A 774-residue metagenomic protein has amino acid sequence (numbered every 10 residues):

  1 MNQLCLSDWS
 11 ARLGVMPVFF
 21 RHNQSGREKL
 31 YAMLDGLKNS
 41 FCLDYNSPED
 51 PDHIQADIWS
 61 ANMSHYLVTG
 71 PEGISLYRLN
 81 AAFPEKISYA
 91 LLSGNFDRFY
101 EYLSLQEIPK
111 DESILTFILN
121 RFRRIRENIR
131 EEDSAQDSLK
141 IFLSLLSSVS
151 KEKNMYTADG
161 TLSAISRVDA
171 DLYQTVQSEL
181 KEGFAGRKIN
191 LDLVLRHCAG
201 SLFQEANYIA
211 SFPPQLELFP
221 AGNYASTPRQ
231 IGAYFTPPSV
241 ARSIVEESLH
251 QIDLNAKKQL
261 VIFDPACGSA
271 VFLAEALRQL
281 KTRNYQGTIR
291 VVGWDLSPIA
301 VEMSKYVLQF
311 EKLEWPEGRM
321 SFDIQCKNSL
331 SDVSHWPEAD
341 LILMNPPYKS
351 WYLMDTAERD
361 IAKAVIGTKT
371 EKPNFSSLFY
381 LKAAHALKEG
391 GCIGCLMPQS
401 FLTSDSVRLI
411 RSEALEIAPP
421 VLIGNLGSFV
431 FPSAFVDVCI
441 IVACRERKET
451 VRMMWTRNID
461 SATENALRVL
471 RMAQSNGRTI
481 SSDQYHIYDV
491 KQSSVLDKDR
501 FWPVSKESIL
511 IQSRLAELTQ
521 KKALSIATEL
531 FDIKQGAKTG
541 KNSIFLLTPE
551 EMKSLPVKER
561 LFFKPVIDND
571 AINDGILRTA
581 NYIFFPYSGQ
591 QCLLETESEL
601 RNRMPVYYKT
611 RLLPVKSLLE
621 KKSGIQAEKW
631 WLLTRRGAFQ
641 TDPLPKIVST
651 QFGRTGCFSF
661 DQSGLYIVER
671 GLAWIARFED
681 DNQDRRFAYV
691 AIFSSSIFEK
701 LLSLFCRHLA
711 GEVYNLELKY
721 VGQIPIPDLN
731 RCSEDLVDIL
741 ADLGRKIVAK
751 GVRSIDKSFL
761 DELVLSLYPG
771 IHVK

Functional and structural regions predicted by a protein language model:
N2-E179, S226-S331, G427, W455 (+2 more regions): Charged, often flexible domain-edge or linker segments that flank or initiate folded functional domains
D8-A11, A523-A527, D728-K774: Non-catalytic DNA-recognition/assembly elements of restriction-modification systems
H22-R27, N62-S64, V68-I74, F83-E85 (+10 more regions): Signature of N6-adenine DNA methyltransferases within the class I
S47-W59, H65-L67, S494-D735: Polybasic, glycine- and aromatic-enriched phosphate-binding surface used to engage nucleic acids
I114-I125, Q177, Q204-S226, Q279-L280 (+3 more regions): Active-site-adjacent bridging/hinge elements
E127-E132, F184-I189, G222-F235, L254 (+11 more regions): Glycine- and acidic
E152-G222: Long recognition/docking surfaces used for binding and targeting
A199-G200, E205-Q215, F219, V271-A276 (+2 more regions): Active-site-adjacent "gating/activation" loops or surface patches in catalytic cores
